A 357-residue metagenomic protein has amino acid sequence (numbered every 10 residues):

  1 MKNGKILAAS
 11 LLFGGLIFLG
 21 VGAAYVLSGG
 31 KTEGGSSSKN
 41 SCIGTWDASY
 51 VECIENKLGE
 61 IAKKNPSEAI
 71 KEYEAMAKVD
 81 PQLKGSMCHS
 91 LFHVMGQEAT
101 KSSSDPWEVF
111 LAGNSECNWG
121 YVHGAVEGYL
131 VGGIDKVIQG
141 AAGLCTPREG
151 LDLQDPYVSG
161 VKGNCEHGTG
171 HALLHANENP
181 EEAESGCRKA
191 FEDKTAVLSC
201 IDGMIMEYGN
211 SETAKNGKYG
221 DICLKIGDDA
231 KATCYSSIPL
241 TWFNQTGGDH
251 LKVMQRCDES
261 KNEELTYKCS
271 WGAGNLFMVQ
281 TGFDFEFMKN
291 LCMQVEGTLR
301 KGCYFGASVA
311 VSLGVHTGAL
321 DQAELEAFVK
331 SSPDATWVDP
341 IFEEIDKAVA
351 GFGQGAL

Functional and structural regions predicted by a protein language model:
M1-G14: N-terminal Sec-pathway targeting helices
Y25-L357: Non-catalytic tandem-repeat scaffold regions and their flanking low-complexity/translocation tails
